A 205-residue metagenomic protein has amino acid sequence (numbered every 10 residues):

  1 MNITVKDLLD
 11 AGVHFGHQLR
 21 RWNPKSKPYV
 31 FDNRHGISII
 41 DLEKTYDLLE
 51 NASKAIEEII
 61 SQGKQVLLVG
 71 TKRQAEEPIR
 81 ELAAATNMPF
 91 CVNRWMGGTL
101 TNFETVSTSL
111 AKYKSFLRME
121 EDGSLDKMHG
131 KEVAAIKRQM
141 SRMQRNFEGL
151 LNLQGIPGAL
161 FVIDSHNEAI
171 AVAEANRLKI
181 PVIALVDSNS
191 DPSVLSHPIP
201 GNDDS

Functional and structural regions predicted by a protein language model:
M1-Q65, T71-E120, G130-A135, L153: N-terminal cationic and glycine-rich segments that engage phosphates or anionic surfaces
G63-K64, N87-M88, G155-G158, L178-P181 (+1 more regions): Short glycine-/polar-rich loops that comprise or flank the Walker A/P-loop and associated switch/sensor motifs
V66-L67, P89-V92, F161, P181-V186: Short hydrophobic alpha-helical runs that function as membrane-insertion/retention elements
K72-A75, W95-L100, S165-E168, S188-P192 (+1 more regions): Conserved nucleotide-binding/hydrolysis micro-motifs of P-loop NTPases
E77-A84, I170-L178: Short Gly/Thr/Asp-enriched flexible loops that form oxyanion-binding sites at enzyme active sites
L117-A159: Active-site rim loops that border cofactor/substrate pockets in soluble metabolic enzymes
G158-A173: Internal active-site segments that recognize and position negatively charged phosphoryl groups and nucleotide moieties
A171-A173, L178-S205: Short glycine/threonine-rich loop/turn motifs
